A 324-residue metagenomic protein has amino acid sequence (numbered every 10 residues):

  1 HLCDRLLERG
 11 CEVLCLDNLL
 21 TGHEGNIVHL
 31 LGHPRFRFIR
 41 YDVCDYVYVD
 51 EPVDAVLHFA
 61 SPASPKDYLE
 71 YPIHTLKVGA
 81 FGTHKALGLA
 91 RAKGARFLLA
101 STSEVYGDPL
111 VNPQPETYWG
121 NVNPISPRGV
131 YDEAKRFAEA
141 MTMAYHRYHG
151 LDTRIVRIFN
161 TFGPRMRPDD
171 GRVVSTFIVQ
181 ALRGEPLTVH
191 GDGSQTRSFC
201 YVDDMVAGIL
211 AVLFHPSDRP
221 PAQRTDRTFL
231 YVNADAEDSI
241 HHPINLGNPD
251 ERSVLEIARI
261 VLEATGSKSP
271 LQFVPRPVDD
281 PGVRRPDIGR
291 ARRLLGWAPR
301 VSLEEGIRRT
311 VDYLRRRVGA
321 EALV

Functional and structural regions predicted by a protein language model:
H1-T161, A181, L213, V283 (+4 more regions): N-terminal Rossmann-like NAD(P)+-binding domain of SDR-like oxidoreductases, especially those catalyzing
T21, P164, N248: Short, conserved catalytic or interaction motifs in soluble domains
G22, V47, P168, R252-E256 (+1 more regions): Residues that form or flank phosphate/diphosphate-binding pockets in enzymes that use nucleotide phosphates
G32, S126, M166-D170, D250 (+2 more regions): Residue-level signature of the cytosolic catalytic core of signaling kinases
Y41-D42, K85, N160, A181-V324: C-terminal substrate-binding subdomain of Rossmann-fold SDR/epimerase-dehydratase oxidoreductases
T83, V174-S175: Amphipathic alpha-helical segments in well-structured domains
